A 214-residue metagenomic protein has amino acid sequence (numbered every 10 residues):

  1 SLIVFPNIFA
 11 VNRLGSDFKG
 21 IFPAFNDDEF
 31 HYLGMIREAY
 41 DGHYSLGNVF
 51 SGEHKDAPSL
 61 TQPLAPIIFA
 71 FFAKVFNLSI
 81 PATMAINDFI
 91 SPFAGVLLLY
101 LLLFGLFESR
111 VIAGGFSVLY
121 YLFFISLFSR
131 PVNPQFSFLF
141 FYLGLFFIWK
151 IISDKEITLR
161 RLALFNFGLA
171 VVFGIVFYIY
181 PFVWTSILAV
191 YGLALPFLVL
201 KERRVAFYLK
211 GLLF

Functional and structural regions predicted by a protein language model:
S1-I3, L213-F214: Alpha-helical transmembrane segments
I3-F140, I175-F177, P181-T185: Active-site lumenal/periplasmic loops and adjacent helix-entry segments of GT-C-fold, multi-pass membrane
A73, Y100-F104, W149, S153 (+2 more regions): Membrane-water interface at transmembrane helix exits
I80, E108-G115, T158-F165, R204-V205: Membrane-helix interface segments
A113-Y121, L169-A170, K210-F214: Central hydrophobic cores of alpha-helical transmembrane segments in multi-pass integral membrane proteins
L127, P134-E156, V171-V172, I187: Specific aromatic-rich, kink-prone transmembrane helix
S153, I157-R160, L164, S186-F214: Perimembrane helix-loop-helix junctions
L164-P181, G192: Membrane-interface alpha helices of multi-pass inner-membrane proteins
